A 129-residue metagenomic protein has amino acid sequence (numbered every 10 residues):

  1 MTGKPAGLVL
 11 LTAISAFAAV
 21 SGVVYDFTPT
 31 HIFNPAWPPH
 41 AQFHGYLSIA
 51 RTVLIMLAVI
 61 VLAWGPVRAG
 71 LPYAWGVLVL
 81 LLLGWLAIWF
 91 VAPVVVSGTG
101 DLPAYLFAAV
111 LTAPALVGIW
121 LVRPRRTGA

Functional and structural regions predicted by a protein language model:
M1-A18: Cytosolic juxtamembrane helix and N-cap/initiation of the first transmembrane helix
A16-P29: Alpha-helical transmembrane segments of multi-pass membrane proteins
S21-V23, H40-W64, L80-L83: Core segments of alpha-helical transmembrane spans in multipass integral membrane proteins
N34-F43, G65-Y73: Short juxtamembrane and helix-loop transition motifs at transmembrane-helix boundaries in membrane proteins
P35-Q42, G98-V110: Non-cytosolic membrane-interface motifs at loop->transmembrane helix junctions
T52-A58, W75-P93, T112-P114: Hydrophobic alpha-helical membrane segments
R68, W89-Y105, P124-R125: Membrane-helix boundary connector in multi-pass membrane proteins
T112-A129: Membrane-water interface at the C-terminal end of transmembrane alpha helices
